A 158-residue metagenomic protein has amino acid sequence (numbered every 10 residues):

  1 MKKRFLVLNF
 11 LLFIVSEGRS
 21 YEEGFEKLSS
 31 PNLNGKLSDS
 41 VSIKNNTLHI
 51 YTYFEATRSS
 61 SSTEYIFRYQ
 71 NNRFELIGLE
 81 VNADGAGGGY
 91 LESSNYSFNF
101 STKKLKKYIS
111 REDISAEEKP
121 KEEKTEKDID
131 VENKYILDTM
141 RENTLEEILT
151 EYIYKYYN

Functional and structural regions predicted by a protein language model:
M1, L6, S16, I43-F54: Acidic/hydrophobic-patterned starts of short beta strands in beta-sheet-rich repeat architectures
F5-L11, F25-L28, I136, L145 (+2 more regions): Extended hydrophobic/Leu-rich segments
L6, L11-I14, L91, N99-S101: Compositionally biased, low-structure terminal segments
V7-E23, F67-Y69: Beta-propeller blade repeat segments, especially FG-GAP/WD-type strand-to-loop junctions in 6- to 7-bladed propeller
R19-P31, G85: A short, surface-exposed interaction/processing loop segment used at functional sites
Y21, K27, S38, L91-E92: Polar low-complexity intrinsically disordered regions enriched in Ser/Thr and small residues
L28-S40, S61: Repeat-based blade/solenoid architectures
N45-N158: Acidic, small-residue rich beta-repeat scaffolds with periodic aromatic anchors
